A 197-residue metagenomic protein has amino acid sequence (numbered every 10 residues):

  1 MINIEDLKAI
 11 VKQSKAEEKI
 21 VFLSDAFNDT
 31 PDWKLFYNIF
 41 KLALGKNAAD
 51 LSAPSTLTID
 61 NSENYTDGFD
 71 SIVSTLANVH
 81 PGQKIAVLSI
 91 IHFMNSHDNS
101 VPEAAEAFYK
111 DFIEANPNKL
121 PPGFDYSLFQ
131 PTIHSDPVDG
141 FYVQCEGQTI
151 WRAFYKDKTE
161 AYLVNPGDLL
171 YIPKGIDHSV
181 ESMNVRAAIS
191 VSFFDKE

Functional and structural regions predicted by a protein language model:
M1-V21, A26-P31: Fe(II)/2-oxoglutarate
K12-Q13, D29-K34, N38-L42, K46-D168 (+1 more regions): Active-site region of the double-stranded beta-helix
Y171: Conserved beta-strand-loop-short alpha-helix elements that form and flank the Mn2+/Mg2+-coordinating active site
